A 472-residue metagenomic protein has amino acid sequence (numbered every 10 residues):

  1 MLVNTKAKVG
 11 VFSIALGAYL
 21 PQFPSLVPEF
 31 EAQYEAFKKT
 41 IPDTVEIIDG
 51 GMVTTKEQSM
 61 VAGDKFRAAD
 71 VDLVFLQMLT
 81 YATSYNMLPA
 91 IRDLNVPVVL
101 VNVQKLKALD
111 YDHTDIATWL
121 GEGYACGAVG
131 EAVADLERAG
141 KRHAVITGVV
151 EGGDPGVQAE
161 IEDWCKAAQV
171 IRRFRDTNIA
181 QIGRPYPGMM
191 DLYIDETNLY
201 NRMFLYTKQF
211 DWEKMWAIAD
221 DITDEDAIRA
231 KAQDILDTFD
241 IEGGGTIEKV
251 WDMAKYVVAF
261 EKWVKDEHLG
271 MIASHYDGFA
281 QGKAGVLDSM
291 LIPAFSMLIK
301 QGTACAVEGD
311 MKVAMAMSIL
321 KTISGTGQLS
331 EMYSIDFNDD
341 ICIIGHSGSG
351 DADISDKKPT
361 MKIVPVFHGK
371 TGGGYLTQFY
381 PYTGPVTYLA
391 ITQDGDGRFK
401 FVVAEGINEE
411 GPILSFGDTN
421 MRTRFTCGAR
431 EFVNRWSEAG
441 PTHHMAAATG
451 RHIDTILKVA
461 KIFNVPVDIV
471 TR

Functional and structural regions predicted by a protein language model:
L2, A7-V9, K107-A232, L236-F239: Cap/lid and interdomain-hinge subdomains that line or gate substrate/regulatory clefts in soluble alpha/beta enzymes
E31-T55, R142-G148, L205-D211: Short beta-strand elements in bilobed, periplasmic/extracellular small-molecule ligand-binding domains
S59-V71, L88-A90, V257-D266: Short, well-structured alpha-helical segments in soluble
V71-T80, V99-V101, L269-S274: Periplasmic-binding protein-like
P89-D115, L120-A128, P293-E308: Short, acidic/small-residue loops that bind anionic groups at enzyme active sites
K231-I323: Long, internal scaffold/assembly segments composed of regular secondary structure
S296-S415: C-terminal catalytic subdomain
K370-R472: Extended hydrophobic packing segments that form well-structured cores
